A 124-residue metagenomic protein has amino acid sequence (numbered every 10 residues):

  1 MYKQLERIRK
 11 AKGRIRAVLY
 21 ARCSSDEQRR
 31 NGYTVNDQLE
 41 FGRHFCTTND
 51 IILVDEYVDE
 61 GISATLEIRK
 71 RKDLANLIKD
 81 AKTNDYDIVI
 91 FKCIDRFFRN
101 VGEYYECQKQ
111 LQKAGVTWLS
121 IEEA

Functional and structural regions predicted by a protein language model:
M1-A124: Short, structured surface patches at the beginning of a domain
